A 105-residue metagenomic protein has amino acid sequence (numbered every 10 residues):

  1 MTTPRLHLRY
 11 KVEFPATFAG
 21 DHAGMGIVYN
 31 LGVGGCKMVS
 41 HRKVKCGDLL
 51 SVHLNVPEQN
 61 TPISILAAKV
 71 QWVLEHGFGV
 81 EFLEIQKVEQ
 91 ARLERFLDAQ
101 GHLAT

Functional and structural regions predicted by a protein language model:
M1-L31, E94, D98-T105: N-terminal helix initiation/capping motif
V12-C46, S51-H53, G77-G79: Short strand-loop-strand
G20, N30, V70-W72, E84: A residue-level detector for short acidic-glycine micro-motifs
G20-A23, Q59-L66: Short coil-to-beta-strand transition motifs
I27, A67-K69, E81: Residues located in well-ordered beta-strands
M38-S40, L50, P62, E89-F96: A short, polar/proline- and glycine-enriched secondary-structure boundary/capping micro-motif
S64-E75: Short, compositionally biased
G77-T105: C-terminal output/interaction extensions
